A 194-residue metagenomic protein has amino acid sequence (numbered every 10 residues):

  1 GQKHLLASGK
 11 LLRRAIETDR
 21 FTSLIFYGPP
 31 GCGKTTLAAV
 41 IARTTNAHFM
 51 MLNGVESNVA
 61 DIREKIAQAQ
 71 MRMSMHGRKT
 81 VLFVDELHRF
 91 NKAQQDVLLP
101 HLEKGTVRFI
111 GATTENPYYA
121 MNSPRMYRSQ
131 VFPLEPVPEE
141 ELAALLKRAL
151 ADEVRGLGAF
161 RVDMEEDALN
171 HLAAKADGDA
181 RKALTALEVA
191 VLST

Functional and structural regions predicted by a protein language model:
H4-K10, A47-V81: Short glycine-rich substrate-engagement loop in P-loop NTPases that contacts/grips substrate
G9-K10, L87-V97, L102, A120-N122: Conserved ATPase-coupling elements of RecA-like P-loop NTPase cores
R14-L52, A67-Q70, L99-K104: Walker A/P-loop
L52, F83, R108-A112, P133: Structural recognition of the conserved hydrophobic beta-strand(s) that form the central parallel beta-sheet of P-loop
N53-V55, Q130-A143: Conserved AAA+ ATPase "SRH/arginine-finger" region at the nucleotide-binding site
L99-L102, N116-Q130, K147: Short regulatory helix/loop adjacent to the ATP-binding pocket of P-loop NTPases
L146-L169: Helix-loop-helix "sensor" segment of P-loop NTPases
N170-K175, R181-S193: C-terminal helical "lid" of AAA+/P-loop NTPase domains
